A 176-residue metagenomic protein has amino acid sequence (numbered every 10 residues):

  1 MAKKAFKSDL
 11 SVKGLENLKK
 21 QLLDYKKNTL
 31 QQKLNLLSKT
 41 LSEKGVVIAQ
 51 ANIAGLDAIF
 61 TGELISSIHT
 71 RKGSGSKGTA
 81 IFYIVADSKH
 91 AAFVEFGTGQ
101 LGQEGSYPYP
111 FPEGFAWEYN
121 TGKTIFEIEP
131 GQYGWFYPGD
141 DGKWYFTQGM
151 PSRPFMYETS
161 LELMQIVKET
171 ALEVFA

Functional and structural regions predicted by a protein language model:
M1-A91, L101-A176: Short, Lys/Arg-rich flexible segments
V94: Short, conserved beta-strand/beta-arch hydrophobic-aromatic motifs that form part of recognition grooves or interface
